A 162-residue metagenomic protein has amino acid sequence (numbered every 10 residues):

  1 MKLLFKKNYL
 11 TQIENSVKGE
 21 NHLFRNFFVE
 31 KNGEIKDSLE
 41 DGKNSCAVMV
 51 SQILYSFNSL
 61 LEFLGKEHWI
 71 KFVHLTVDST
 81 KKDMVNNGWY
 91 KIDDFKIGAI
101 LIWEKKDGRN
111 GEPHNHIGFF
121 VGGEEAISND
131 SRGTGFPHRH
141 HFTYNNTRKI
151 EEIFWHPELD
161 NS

Functional and structural regions predicted by a protein language model:
M1-L64: N-terminal capping segments
I13, V50, A99-L101, I153: Hydrophobic beta-strand residues in large extracellular and virion-surface proteins
I13-K18, D93, Y144-N146: Alpha-helical interaction segments
F28-N32, G88, H140, N146: Solvent-exposed, flexible loop/coil residues
S38-C46, Y90-D93, N110, N145: Extracytoplasmic/periplasmic, Sec-exported soluble proteins
G65-P137: ...with weaker cross-activation on analogous glycine-rich loops/strands in unrelated enzymes
A126-S162: Active-site or metal-binding loop neighborhoods of secreted/extracellular toxin and effector enzymes
